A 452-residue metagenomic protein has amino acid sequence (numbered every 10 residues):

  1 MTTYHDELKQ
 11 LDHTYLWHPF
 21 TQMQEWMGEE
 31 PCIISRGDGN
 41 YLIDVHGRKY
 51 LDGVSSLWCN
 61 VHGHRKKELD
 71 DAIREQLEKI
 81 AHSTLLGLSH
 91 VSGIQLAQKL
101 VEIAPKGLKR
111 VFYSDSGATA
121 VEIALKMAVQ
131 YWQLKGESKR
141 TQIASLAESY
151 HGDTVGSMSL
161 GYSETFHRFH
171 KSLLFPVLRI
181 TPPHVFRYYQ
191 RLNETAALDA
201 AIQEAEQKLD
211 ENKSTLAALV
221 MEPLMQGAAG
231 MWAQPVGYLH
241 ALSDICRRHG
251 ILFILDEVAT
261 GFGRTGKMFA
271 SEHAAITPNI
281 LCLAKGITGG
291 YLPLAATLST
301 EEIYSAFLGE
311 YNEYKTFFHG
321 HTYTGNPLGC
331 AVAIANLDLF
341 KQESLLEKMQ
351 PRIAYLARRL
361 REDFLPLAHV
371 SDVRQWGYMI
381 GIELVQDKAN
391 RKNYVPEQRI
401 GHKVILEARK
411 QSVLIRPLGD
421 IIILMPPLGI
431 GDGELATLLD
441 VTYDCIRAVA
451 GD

Functional and structural regions predicted by a protein language model:
T2-D452: Conserved N-terminal phosphate-binding loop of PLP-dependent enzymes in the Aspartate aminotransferase
